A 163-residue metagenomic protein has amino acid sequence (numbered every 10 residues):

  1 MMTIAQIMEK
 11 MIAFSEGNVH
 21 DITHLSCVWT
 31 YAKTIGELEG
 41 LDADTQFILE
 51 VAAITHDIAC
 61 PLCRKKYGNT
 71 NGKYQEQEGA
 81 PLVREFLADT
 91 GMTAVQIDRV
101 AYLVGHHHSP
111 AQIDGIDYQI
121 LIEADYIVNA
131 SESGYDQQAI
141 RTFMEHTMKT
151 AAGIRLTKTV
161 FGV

Functional and structural regions predicted by a protein language model:
M1-K10, A53-A59: Short alpha-helical hairpin
M2, A13-S26, T30-D42, T55 (+2 more regions): Divalent metal-dependent phosphate-bond-processing catalytic cores, especially two-metal-ion Mg2+/Mn2+ enzymes that act
E16-C27, K65-E78: Active-site metal-coordination segments of metallo-dependent hydrolases
V28-Y31, K73-D89: An active-site-proximal "capping" alpha-helix that borders the catalytic cofactor pocket
A43-T45, Q96: Membrane-helix interface segments
Q46-G68, G79, A101-H108, D125: His-Asp-centered metal-binding catalytic motifs of divalent-metal-dependent phosphohydrolases/nucleases
F86-M92, D98-H106: Mid-chain, well-packed structural core segment of small domains
